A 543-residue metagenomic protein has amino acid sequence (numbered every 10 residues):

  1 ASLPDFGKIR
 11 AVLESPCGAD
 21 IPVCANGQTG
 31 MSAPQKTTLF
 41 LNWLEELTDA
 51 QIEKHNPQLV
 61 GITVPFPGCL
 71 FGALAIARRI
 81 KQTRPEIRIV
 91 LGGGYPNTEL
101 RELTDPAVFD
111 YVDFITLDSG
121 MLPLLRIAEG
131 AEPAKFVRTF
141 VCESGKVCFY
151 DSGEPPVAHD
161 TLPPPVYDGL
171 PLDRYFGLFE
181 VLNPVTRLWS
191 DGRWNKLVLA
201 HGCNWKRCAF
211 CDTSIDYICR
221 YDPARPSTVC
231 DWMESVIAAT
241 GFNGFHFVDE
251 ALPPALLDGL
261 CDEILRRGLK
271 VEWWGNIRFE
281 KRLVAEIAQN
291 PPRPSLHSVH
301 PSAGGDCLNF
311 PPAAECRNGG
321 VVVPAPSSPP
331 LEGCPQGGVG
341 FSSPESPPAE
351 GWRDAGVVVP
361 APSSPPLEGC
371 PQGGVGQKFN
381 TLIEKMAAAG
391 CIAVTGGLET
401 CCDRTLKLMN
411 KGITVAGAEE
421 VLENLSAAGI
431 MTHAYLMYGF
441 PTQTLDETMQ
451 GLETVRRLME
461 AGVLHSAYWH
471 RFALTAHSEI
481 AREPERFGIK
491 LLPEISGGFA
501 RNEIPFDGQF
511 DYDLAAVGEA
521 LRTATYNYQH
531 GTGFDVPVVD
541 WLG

Functional and structural regions predicted by a protein language model:
A1, T139-D151, D446-G543: C-terminal accessory regions of radical SAM enzymes
A1-I21, Q35-P57, L103-F109, T213-E272 (+1 more regions): Conserved Radical SAM active-site core
G7-P156, H477: Glycine-rich beta-alpha loop elements in corrinoid/cobalamin-binding modules across cobalamin-dependent enzymes
G18-A33, P294, S302-G305, V323 (+1 more regions): N-terminal amphipathic/hydrophobic targeting modules at extreme N-termini, encompassing cleavable Sec/SRP-type signal
D20, G304, A314, E332-G337 (+2 more regions): Glycine-biased, low-complexity coil/linker segments
G145-K196: N-terminal [4Fe-4S]-dependent radical SAM core
L188-S227: Canonical Radical SAM [4Fe-4S] cluster-binding loop centered on the CxxxCxxC motif and its immediate flanking residues
C230-N290, P371-A427, M431: Conserved SAM/AdoMet-binding glycine-rich loop
